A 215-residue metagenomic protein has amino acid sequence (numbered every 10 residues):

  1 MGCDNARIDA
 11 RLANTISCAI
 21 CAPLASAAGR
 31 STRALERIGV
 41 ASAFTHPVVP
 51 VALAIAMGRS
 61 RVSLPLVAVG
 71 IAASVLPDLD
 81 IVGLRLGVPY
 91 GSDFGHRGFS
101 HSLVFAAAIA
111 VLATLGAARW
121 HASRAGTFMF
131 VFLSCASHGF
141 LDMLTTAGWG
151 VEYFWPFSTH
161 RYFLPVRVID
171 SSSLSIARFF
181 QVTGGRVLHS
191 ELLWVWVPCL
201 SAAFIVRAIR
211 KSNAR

Functional and structural regions predicted by a protein language model:
D4-A6, A10, A19-A22: Short hydrophobic alpha-helical segments enriched in small aliphatic residues
N14-I20, A25-R215: N-terminal membrane-targeting hydrophobic helices
